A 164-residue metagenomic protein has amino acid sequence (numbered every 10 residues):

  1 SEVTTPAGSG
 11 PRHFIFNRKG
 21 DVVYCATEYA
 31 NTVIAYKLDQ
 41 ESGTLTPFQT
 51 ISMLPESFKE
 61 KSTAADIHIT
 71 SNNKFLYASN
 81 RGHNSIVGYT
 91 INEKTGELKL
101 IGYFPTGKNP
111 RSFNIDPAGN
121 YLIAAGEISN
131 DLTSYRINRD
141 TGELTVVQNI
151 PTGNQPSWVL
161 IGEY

Functional and structural regions predicted by a protein language model:
S1-V3, T44-M53, L98-P105, L144-T152: Beta-propeller fold detector
T5-D21, M53-N73, T106-Y121, T152-Y164: Beta-rich, blade/repeat-based domains predominating in secreted/periplasmic proteins but also intracellular
N17, C25-E28, A78-R81, A124-E127: Conserved beta-strand positions in repeat-built beta-propeller and related beta-rich domains
A26-K37, L45-L76: Oxyanion-binding "anion nests"
N31-V33, N84-I86, D131-L132: Structural signal for beta-propeller blades
Y36-T44, Y89-G96, Y135-G142: Short loop/turn segments immediately following beta-strands, especially the blade-tip and inter-blade linker loops
A65, I69-N109: C-terminal structural cap/anchor segments
E127-R136, T145-Y164: Blade-level signature of beta-propeller repeat domains, shared across WD40, Kelch, NHL, RCC1 and BNR/Asp-box propellers
